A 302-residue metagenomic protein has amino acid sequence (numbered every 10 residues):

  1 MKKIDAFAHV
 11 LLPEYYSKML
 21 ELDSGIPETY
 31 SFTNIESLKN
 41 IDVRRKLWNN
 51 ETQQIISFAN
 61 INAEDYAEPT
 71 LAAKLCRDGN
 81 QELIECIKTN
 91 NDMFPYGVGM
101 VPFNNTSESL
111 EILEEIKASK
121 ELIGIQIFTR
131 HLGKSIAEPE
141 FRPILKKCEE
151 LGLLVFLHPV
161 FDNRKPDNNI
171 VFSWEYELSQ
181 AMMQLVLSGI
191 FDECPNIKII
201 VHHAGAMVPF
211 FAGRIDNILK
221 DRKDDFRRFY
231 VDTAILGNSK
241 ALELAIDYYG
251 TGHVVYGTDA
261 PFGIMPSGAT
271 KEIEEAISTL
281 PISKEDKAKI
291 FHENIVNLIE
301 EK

Functional and structural regions predicted by a protein language model:
M1-Q53, Q81-E82, K88, E111-E114 (+4 more regions): Mid-to-C-terminal alpha-helical segments outside catalytic/metal-binding sites
F7, L83, G97, I116 (+7 more regions): Divalent metal-coordination and catalytic microenvironments
H9-L11, A59-E64, P102-T106, R130-L132 (+5 more regions): Short, solvent-exposed loop/turn segments at secondary-structure junctions
E28-S37, V43-E68, F94-V101, I123-G124: Divalent metal-dependent hydrolysis catalytic cores, especially in the metallo-beta-lactamase
I35-V43, L75-E82, E108, I136 (+4 more regions): Soluble or luminal CAZymes and related metallo-dependent hydrolases
N60-L75, S107, D167-V171: Surface-exposed, active-site-proximal loop segments in enzymatic domains
R77-D92, K147-L157: Alpha-helix-loop-beta-strand connector modules within alpha/beta enzyme cores
K117-V255: Catalytic pocket-lining loop regions of alpha/beta-barrel enzymes, especially the amidohydrolase/enolase/GH5 lineages
